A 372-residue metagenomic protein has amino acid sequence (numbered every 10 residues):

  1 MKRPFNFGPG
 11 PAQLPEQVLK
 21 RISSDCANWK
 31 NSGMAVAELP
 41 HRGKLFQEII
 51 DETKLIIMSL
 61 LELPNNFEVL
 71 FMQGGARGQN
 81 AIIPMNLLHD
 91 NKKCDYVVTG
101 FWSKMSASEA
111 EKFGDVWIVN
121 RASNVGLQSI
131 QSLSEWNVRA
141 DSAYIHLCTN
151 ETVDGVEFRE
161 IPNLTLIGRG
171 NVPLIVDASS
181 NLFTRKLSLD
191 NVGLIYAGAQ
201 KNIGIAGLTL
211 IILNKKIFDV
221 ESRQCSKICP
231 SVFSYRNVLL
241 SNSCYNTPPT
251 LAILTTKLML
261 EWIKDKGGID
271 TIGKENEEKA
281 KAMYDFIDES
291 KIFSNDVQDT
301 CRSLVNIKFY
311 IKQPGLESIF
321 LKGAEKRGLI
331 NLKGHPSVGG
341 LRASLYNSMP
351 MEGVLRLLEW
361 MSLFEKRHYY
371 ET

Functional and structural regions predicted by a protein language model:
M1-L39: N-terminal "arm"/small-domain region of PLP-dependent enzymes with the aminotransferase-like
P4, K326, G339-T372: PLP-dependent enzyme catalytic core of the Aspartate aminotransferase-like
N31-Q79, N86, G100-F101, E109: Conserved N-terminal alpha-helix of the aminotransferase class I/II PLP-enzyme fold
R77-I145: PLP-dependent aminotransferase-like
A110, R121-F183: Active-site phosphate-binding strand-loop segment of PLP-dependent enzymes
I175, L189-Q200, T209: Conserved active-site segment immediately N-terminal to the catalytic lysine that forms the internal aldimine
A199-Y284, Q298: Active-site C-terminal subdomain of aminotransferase-like
F293-A324: Conserved PLP-binding catalytic core of the aspartate aminotransferase-like
